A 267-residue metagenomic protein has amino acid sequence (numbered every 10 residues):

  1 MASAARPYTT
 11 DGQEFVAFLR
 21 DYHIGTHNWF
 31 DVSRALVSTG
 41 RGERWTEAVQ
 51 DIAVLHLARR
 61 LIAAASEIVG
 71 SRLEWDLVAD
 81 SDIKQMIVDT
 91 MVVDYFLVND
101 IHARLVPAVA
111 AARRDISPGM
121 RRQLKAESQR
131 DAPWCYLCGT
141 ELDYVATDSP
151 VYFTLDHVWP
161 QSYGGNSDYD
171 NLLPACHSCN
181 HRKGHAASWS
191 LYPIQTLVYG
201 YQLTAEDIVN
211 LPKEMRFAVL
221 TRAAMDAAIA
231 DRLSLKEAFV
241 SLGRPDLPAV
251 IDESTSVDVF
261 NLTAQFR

Functional and structural regions predicted by a protein language model:
M1-A112, A146, A187-R267: Extended charged
M91-E141, Q161, E214-M215: Short, charged surface segments at domain edges that flank catalytic/cofactor-binding sites
T140-P174, K183-Q202: Histidine-centered nuclease catalytic patch
